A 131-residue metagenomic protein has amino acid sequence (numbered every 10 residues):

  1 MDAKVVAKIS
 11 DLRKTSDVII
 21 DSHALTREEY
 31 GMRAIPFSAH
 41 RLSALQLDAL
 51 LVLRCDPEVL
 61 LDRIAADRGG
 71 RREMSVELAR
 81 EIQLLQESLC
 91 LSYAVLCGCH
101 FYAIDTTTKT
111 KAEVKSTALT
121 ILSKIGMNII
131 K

Functional and structural regions predicted by a protein language model:
M1, M74-L84: A short acidic, glycine-rich active-site loop that binds or catalyzes chemistry on phosphate/adenosine moieties
M1-I35: ATP-dependent small-molecule kinase phosphotransfer cores that center on conserved nucleotide phosphate-binding segments
K8, A39, Q86-L89: A short, acidic, amphipathic alpha-helical segment used as a generic capping/interface helix at domain edges
V18, D48-L51, H100-F101: Hydrophobic beta-strand segments of well-ordered beta-sheets in folded domains
H23-D67: ATP-dependent NMP and nucleoside kinases share a basic, alpha-helical "lid"
D67-M74: Short glycine/proline- and charge-enriched loop/turn segments that cap or connect secondary-structure elements
S88-K131: NTP-dependent small-molecule kinase module
